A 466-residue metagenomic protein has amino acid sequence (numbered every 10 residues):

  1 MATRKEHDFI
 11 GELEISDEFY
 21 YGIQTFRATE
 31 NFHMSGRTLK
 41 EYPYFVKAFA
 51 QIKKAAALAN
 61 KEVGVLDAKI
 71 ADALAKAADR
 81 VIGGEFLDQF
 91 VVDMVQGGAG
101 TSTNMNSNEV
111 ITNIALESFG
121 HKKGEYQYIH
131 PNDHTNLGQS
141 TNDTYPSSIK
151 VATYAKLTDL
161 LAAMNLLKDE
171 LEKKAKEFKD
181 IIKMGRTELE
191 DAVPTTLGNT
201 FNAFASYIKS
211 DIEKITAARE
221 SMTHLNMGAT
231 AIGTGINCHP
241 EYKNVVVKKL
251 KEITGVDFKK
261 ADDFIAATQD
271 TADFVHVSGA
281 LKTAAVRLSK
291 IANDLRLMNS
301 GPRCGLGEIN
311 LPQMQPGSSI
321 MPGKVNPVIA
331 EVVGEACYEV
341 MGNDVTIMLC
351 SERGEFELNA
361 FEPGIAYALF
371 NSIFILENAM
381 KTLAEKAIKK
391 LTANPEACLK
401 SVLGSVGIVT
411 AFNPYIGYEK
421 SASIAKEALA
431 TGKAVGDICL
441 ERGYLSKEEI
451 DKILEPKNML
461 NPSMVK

Functional and structural regions predicted by a protein language model:
M1-K466: Conserved, well-structured ligand/cofactor-binding cores
